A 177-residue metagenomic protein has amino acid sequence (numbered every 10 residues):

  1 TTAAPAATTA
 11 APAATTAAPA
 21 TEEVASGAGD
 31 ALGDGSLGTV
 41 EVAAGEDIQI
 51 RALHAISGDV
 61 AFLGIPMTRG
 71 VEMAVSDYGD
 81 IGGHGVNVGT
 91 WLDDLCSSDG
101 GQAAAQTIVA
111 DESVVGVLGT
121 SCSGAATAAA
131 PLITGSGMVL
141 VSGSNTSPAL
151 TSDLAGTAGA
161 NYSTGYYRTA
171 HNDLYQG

Functional and structural regions predicted by a protein language model:
T1-A25: Extracellular mucin-like PTS domains
D30-E72, Y78, W91-D99, S121-C122: Extracytoplasmic "Venus flytrap"
G35, V114-G177: Extracytoplasmic ligand/sensor domains, especially the bilobed periplasmic-binding protein
G45-D47, G83, E112, G135 (+1 more regions): Extracytoplasmic
G64-I65, G101-Q102, T127-A130: Conserved strand-to-helix beginnings and helix N-cap segments that scaffold or border functional pockets
A74-I81, S136: A short, Lys/Arg-enriched amphipathic alpha-helix followed by its capping loop at the start of a domain
I81-L95, Y162-G165: Short beta-strand elements in bilobed, periplasmic/extracellular small-molecule ligand-binding domains
T90, S97-V115: Short, well-structured alpha-helical segments in soluble
